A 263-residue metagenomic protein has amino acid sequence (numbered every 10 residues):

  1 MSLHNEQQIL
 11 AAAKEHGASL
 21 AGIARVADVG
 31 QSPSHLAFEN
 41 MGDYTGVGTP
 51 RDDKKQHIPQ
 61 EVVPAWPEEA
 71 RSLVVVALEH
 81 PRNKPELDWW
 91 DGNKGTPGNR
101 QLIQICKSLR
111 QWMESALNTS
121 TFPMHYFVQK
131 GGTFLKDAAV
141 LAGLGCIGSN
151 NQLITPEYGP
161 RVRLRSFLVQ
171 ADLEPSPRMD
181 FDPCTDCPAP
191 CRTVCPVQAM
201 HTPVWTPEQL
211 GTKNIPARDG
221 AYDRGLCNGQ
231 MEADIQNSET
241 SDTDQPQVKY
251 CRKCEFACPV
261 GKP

Functional and structural regions predicted by a protein language model:
M1-N93: Non-catalytic, usually N-terminal nucleic-acid engagement modules in DNA/RNA processing proteins
K84-P85, W90-P263: Catalytic cores of enzyme domains
